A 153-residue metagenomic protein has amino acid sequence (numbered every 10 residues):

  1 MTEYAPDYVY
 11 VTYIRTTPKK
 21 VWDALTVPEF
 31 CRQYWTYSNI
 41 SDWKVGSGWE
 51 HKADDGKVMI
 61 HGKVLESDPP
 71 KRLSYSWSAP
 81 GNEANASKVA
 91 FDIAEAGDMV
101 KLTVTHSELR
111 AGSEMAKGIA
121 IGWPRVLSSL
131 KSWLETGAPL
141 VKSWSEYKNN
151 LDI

Functional and structural regions predicted by a protein language model:
M1-I40, I153: Hydrophobic ligand-binding cavity/cleft-lining segments
A5-V11, G48, M59, R72 (+2 more regions): Intrinsic-disorder/low-complexity, polar/charged segments enriched in Ser/Thr/Lys/Arg/Asp/Glu/Gln
T12, H61-E66, S87-A94: Hydrophobic/aromatic beta-strand elements that line small-molecule binding cavities or substrate pockets in beta-rich
P18-K19, L65-K71, D92-K101: A short, structured loop/turn motif at beta-sheet edges
V21, C31, W49, V64 (+4 more regions): Hydrophobic pocket/interface hotspot
Q33, S38-A79: Glycine-rich portal/gate segments that line the openings of hydrophobic small-molecule binding cavities
P80-P124, L130-S132, V141: Beta-strand/loop substructures that line and gate deep hydrophobic ligand-binding cavities in soluble
S132-I153: Short, highly charged C-terminal tails/helix-capping segments
